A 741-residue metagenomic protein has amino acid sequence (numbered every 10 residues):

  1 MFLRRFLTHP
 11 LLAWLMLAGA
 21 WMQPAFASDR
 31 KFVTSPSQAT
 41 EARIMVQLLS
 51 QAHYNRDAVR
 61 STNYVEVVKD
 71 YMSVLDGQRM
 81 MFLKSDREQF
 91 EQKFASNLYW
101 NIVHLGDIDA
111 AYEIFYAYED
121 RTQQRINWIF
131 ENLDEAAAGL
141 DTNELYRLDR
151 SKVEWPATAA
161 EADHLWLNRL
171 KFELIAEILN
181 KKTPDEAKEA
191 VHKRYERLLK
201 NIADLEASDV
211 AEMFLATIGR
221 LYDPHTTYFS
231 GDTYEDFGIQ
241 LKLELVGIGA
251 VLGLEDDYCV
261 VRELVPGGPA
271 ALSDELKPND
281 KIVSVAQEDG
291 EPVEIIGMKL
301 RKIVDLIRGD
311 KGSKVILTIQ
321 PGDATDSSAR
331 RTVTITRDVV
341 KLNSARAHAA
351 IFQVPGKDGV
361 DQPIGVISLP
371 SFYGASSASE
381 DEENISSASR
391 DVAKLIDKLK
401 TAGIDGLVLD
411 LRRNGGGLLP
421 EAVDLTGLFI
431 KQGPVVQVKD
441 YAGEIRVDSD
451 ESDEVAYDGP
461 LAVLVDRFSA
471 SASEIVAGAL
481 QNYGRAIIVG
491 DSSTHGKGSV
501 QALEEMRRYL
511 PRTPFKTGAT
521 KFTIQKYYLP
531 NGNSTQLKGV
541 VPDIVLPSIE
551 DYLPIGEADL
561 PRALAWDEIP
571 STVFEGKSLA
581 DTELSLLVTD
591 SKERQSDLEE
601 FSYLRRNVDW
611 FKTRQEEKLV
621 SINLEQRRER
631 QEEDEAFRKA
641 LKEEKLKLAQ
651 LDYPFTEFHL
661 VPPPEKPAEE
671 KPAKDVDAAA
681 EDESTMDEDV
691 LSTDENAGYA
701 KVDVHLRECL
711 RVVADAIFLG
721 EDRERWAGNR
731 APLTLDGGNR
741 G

Functional and structural regions predicted by a protein language model:
F2-L12: Bacterial N-terminal signal peptides that target proteins for export
P10-W21: Bacterial N-terminal signal peptides
A27-D29, V33-T34, S50-R60, Y64 (+8 more regions): Cleft-lining beta-strand/loop regions that shape enzyme active-site pockets
S28-K31, A42-Y54, F94-L98, K193-R197 (+2 more regions): Acidic/histidine-rich, surface-exposed loop or edge segments in extracytoplasmic proteins
D57, S73-V74, H104-D107, A111-Q123 (+7 more regions): PDZ/PDZ-like domain segments forming the peptide/carboxylate-binding groove, activating on the N-terminal beta-strands
V59-V65, Y71-L148, L199-L254, K314-I316 (+3 more regions): Extended, small/polar residue-biased N-terminal targeting/export presequences and adjacent propeptide/linker tracts
N132, P184-K193, L529-D736: Conserved functional hotspot residues or short segments at active or partner-binding sites across diverse domains
G484, D491-I555: Polar, glycine-rich mid-to-C-terminal structural blocks that act as macromolecule-binding/assembly scaffolds
